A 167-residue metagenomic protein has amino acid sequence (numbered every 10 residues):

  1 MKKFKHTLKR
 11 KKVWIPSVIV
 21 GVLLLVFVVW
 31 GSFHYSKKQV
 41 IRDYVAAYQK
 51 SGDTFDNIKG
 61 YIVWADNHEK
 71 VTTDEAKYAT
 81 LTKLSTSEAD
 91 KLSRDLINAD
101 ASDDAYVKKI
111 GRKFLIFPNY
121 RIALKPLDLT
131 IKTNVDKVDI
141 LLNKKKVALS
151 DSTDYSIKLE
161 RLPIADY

Functional and structural regions predicted by a protein language model:
M1-L81: Gram-positive cell-envelope targeting signals
Y35, D56-L124: Post-signal peptide N-terminal segment of secreted/secretory-pathway proteins
F114, T130, K145-A148, L162: Polyanion-binding and phosphate-handling cores
Y120-N134: A short, Gly/Thr-enriched small/hydrophobic beta-strand-prone motif that recurs across taxa
K125-P126, S152-D154: Short, well-ordered loop/turn elements at secondary-structure boundaries
D128, K137-D139, D166: Exposed beta-strand and adjacent loop surfaces of beta-rich binding modules that mediate intermolecular recognition
V135-L149: Short, ordered, surface-exposed loop/turn motifs in non-cytosolic proteins
D154-Y167: Short Pro-Gly-centered beta-turn/loop motif in secreted/extracellular proteins
